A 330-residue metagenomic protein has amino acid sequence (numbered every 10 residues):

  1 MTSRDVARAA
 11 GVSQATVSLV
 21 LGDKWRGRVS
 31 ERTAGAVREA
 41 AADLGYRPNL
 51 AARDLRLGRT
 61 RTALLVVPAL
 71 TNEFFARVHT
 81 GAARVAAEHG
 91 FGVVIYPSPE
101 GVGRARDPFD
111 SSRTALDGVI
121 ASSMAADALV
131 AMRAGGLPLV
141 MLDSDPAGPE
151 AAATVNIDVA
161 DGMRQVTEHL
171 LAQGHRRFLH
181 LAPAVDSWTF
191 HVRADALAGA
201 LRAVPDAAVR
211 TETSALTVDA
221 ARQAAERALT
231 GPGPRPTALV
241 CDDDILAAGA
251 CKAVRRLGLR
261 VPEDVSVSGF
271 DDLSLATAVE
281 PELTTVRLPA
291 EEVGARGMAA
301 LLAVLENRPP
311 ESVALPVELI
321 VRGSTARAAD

Functional and structural regions predicted by a protein language model:
M1-G58, A329: N-terminal helix-turn-helix DNA-binding module of bacterial transcription factors
Q14-L19, L55-A69, H169, R177-A184: Short beta-strand segments enriched in small/hydrophobic residues
L50, V67-R77, I95-R104, T154-Q165 (+5 more regions): Hinge/beta->alpha junction and helix N-cap segments in small-molecule ligand-binding domains
L57, T62-E168, A172, P234: Alpha-helical recognition/docking segments in bacterial nutrient-uptake and carbohydrate-utilization systems
A115-S123, R177-A182, T211-E212, P232-D243 (+1 more regions): Periplasmic-binding protein-like
S122, L142-D143, I157, L181 (+3 more regions): Generic beta-sheet signal
T230-D330: Flexible loop/turn connectors
